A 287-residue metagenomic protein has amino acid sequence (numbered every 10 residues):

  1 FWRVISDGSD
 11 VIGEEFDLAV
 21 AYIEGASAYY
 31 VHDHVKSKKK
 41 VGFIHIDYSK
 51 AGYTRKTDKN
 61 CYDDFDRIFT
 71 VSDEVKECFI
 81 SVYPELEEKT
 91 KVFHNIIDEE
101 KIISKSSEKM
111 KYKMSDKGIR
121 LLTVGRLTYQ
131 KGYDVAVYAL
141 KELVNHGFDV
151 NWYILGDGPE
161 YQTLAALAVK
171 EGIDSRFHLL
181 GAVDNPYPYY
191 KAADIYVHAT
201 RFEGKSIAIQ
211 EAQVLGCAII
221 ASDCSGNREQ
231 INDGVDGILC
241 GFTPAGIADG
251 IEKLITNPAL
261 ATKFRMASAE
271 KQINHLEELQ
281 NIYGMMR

Functional and structural regions predicted by a protein language model:
E74, I96: Carbohydrate-associated surface elements
I119-E142, F148, P159-A165: A conserved mid-protein helix/loop that constitutes part of the nucleotide-sugar donor-binding site
A182, R201: Aromatic "clamp/platform" in nucleotide-sugar-dependent glycosyltransferases that forms part of the donor/acceptor
E211, D223-G234, I238-L239: Short acidic/histidine- and often glycine-rich active-site loop of Leloir-type glycosyltransferases that engages
A218-A221: Short hydrophobic beta-strand element within catalytic cores of glycosyltransferases and related nucleotide-activated
D233-G234, I238-A245, K253-P258: Conserved acidic donor-binding segment of nucleotide-sugar-dependent glycosyltransferases
G246, L260-N274: A short, well-ordered alpha-helix in the C-terminal region of glycosyltransferases
Q272-R287: C-terminal alpha-helical cap of glycosyltransferases
